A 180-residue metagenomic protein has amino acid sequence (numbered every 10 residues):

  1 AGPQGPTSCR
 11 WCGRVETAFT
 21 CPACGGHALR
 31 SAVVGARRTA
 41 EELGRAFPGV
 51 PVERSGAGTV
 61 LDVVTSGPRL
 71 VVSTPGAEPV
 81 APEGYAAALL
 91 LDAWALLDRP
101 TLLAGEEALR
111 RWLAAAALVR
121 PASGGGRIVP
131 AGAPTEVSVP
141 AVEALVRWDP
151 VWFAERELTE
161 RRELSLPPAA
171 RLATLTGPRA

Functional and structural regions predicted by a protein language model:
A1-T176: Inter-lobe coupling/hinge segments of SF2-like helicase ATPases
A180: Short, conserved charged micro-motifs
